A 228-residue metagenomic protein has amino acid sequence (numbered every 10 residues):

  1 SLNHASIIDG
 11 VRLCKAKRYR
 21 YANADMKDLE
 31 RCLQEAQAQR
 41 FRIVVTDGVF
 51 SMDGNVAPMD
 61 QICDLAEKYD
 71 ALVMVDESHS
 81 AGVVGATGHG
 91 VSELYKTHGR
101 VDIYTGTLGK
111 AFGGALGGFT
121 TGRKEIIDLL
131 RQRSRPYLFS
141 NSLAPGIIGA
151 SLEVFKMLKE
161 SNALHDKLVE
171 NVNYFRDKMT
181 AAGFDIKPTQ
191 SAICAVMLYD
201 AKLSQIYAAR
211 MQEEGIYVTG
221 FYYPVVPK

Functional and structural regions predicted by a protein language model:
S1-A5: Conserved PLP-anchoring active-site segment centered on the Schiff-base-forming lysine
C14, K68-Y69, A182, E214: Helix C-cap/helix->beta junction micro-motif
Y19-V75: Active-site phosphate-binding strand-loop segment of PLP-dependent enzymes
T87, E93-L129: Active-site PLP attachment segment
F112-M179, F184-K187: PLP-dependent aminotransferase class I/II
D166-E214: Conserved PLP-binding catalytic core of the aspartate aminotransferase-like
E213-K228: Conserved PLP cofactor-binding pocket of PLP-dependent enzymes
